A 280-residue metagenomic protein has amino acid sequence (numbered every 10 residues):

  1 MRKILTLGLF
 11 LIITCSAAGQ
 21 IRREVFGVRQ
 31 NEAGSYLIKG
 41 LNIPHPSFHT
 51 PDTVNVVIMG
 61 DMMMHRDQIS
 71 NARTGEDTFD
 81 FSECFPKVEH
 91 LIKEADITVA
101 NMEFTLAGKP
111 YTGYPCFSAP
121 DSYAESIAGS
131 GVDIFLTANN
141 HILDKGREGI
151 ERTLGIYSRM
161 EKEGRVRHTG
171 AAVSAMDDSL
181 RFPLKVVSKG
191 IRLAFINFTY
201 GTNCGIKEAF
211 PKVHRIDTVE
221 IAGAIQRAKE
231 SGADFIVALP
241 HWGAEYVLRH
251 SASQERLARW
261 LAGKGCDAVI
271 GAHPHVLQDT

Functional and structural regions predicted by a protein language model:
I4-I13: Sec-dependent N-terminal signal peptides
T14-A18: C-terminal segment of classical bacterial N-terminal signal peptides
Q20-T280: Acidic, metal/ion-coordinating pockets
